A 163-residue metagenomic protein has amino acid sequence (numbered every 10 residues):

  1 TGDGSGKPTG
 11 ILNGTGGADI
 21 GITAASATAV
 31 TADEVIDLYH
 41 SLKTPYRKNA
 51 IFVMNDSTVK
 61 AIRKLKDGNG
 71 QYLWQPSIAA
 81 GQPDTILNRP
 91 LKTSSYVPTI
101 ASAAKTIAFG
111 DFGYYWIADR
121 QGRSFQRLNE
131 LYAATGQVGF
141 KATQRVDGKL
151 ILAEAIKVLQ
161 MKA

Functional and structural regions predicted by a protein language model:
T1-H40, V158-A163: Alpha-helical scaffold segments that mediate packing/assembly in large oligomeric complexes
A29, G68-A163: Sequence/fold signature of self-assembling virion shell proteins
L38-L42, N49, A79, Q126-N129: Generic recognition of flexible, low-complexity loop/linker segments
H40-P45, K64, S77-D84: Short, conserved, surface-exposed binding loops centered on an aromatic residue
I51-F52, K141: Conserved, well-structured core segments
